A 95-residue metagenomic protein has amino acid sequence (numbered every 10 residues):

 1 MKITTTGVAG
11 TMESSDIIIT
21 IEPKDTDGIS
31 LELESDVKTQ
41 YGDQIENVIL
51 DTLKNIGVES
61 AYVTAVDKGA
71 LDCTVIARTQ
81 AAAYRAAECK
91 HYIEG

Functional and structural regions predicted by a protein language model:
M1-G95: N-terminal intrinsically disordered, cationic/polar leader segments that include organellar targeting peptides
